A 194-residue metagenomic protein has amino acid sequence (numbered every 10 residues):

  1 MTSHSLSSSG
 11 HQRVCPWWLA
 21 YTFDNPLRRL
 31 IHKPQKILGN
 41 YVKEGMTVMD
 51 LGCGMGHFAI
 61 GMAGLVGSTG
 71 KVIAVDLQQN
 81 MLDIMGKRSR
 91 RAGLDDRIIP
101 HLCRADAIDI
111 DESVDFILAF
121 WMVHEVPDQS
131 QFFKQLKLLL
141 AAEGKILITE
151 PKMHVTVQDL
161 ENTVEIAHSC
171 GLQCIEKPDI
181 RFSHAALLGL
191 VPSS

Functional and structural regions predicted by a protein language model:
R13-L30: Class I SAM-dependent methyltransferase Rossmann-like catalytic core, especially the SAM/SAH-binding loop
R28-M46: Conserved alpha-helix/loop element of class I SAM-dependent methyltransferases that forms part of the SAM/SAH-binding
M49, M55-A107: Class I SAM-dependent methyltransferase SAM/SAH-binding core
C103-I117: A short acidic, Gly/Pro-enriched loop at the edge of an enzyme's catalytic core that lines a small-molecule cofactor
D115-P127: A short SAM/SAH-binding and catalytic strip from SAM-dependent methyltransferases
S130-A142: A short glycine-rich, Lys/Arg-flanked "PGG" loop and its adjoining helix->strand segment in the class I
E143-E150: Conserved beta-strand signature within the Rossmann-like core of class I S-adenosyl-L-methionine
D179-S194: Core SAM-dependent methyltransferase catalytic element
